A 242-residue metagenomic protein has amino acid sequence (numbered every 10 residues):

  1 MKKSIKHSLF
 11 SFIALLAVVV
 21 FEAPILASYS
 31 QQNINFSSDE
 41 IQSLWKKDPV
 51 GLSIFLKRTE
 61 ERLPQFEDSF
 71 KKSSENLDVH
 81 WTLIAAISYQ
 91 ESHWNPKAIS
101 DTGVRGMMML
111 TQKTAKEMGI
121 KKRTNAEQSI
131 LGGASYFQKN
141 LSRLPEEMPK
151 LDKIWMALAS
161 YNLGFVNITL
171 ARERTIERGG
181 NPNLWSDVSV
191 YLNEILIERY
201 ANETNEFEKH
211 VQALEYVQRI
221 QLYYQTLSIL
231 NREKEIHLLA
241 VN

Functional and structural regions predicted by a protein language model:
K3, H7-K71, P96-K97, L230 (+1 more regions): N-terminal export signals and maturation junctions of secreted/periplasmic proteins
F36-S43, W155-T226: Catalytic and substrate-binding regions of cell-wall glycan-acting enzymes that process beta-1,4-linked
S53-E60, F70-S73, P96-A98, K116-E127 (+3 more regions): Second-shell loop/turn segments in exported
Q65, V79-I84, Y89, T102-R105 (+1 more regions): Extracytoplasmic
K71, V79-N95, I130-A134, A157-N162 (+1 more regions): Short, functionally critical alpha-helical segments immediately adjacent to catalytic or ligand/cofactor-binding
S92-D101, N140-L144, L163-E177: Secretory-pathway/luminal and periplasmic proteins that interact with or process carbohydrate-rich
K97-K121, Q128-Q138, I220: Substrate-binding/active-site groove segments that recognize and process beta-1,4-linked N-acetyl-hexosamine
I130, S135-L158, L163-F165: Flexible, glycine-rich surface segments
